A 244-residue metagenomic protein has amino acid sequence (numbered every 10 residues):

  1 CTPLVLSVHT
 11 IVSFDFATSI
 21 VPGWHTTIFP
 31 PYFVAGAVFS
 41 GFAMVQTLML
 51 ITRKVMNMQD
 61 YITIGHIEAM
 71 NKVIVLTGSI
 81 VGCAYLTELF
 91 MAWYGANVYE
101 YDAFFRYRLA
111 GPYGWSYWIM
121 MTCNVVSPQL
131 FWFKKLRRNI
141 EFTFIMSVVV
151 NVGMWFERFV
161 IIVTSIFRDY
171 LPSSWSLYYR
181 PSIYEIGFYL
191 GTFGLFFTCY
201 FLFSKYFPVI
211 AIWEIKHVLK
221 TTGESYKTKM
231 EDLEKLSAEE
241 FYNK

Functional and structural regions predicted by a protein language model:
C1-Y117, F133: Long, contiguous internal "core" modules enriched in hydrophobic/ aromatic residues
T26-G36, Y99-M121, P128, S173-Y200: Membrane-interface transmembrane-helix boundary segments in multi-pass integral membrane proteins
Q46-M49, T122-R137: Alpha-helical transmembrane segments in multipass membrane proteins, preferentially the mid-helix core
M49-K54, F133-L136, F142, L202-K216: Juxtamembrane/interface segments at transmembrane-helix termini
Y61-G65, R168-Y179, Y189-K244: Extramembrane terminal tails and long inter-domain/linker segments of multi-pass membrane proteins
C83, P128, R158, P208: Hydrophobic, well-ordered secondary-structure elements that form the walls of internal hydrophobic environments
F142-V152: Central hydrophobic cores of alpha-helical transmembrane segments in multi-pass integral membrane proteins
W155-Y170: Membrane-proximal extracellular juxtamembrane segment immediately upstream of a following transmembrane helix
